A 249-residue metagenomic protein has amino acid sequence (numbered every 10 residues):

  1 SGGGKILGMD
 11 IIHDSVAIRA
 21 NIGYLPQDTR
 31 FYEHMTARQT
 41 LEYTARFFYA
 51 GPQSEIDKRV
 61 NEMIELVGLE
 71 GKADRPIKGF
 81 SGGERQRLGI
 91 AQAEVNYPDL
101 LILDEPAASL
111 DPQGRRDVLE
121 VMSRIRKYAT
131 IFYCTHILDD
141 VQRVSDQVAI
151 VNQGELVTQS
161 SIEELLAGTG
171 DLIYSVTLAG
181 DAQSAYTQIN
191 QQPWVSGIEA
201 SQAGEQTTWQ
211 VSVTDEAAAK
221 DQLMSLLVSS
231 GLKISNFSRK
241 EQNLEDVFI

Functional and structural regions predicted by a protein language model:
G2-D10, I18: Conserved ABC transporter NBD signature motif
E42, R46-Y49, S54-K72: Conserved ABC ATPase "signature" region
P76-F80: Conserved ABC ATPase signature
Y97: Conserved catalytic motifs of ABC-family nucleotide-binding domains
L101-D104: Catalytic Walker B motif of ABC-type/P-loop ATPase nucleotide-binding domains
E120-S212: ABC transporter nucleotide-binding domain
